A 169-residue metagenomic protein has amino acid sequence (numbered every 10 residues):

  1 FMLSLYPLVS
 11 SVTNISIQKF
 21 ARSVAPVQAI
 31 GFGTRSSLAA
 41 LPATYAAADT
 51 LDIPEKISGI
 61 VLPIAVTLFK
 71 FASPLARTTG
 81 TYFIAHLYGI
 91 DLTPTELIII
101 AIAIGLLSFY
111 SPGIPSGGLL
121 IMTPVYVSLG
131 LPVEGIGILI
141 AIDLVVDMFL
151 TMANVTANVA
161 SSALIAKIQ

Functional and structural regions predicted by a protein language model:
F1-Y6: Entry/N-cap segments of selected transmembrane alpha helices and their immediately preceding amphipathic helices
L8, T13-I17: Transmembrane helical segments that form the transport core of multi-pass membrane transport proteins
V24-A25, I140: Select transmembrane alpha-helical segments in multipass membrane proteins
P26-S108, N158, S162: Helix-loop-helix junctions within the multi-pass membrane cores of secondary transporters/permeases
T78-Q169: Transmembrane alpha-helical segments and their short flanking loops that form helix-hairpins/helix-helix interfaces
